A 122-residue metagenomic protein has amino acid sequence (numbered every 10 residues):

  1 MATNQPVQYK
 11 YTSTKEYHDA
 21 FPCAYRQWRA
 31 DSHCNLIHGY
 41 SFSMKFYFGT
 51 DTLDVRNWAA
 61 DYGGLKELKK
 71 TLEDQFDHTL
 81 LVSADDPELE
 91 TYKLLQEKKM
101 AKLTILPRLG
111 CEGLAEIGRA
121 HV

Functional and structural regions predicted by a protein language model:
A2-H121: Charge-rich, low-complexity N-terminal segments
